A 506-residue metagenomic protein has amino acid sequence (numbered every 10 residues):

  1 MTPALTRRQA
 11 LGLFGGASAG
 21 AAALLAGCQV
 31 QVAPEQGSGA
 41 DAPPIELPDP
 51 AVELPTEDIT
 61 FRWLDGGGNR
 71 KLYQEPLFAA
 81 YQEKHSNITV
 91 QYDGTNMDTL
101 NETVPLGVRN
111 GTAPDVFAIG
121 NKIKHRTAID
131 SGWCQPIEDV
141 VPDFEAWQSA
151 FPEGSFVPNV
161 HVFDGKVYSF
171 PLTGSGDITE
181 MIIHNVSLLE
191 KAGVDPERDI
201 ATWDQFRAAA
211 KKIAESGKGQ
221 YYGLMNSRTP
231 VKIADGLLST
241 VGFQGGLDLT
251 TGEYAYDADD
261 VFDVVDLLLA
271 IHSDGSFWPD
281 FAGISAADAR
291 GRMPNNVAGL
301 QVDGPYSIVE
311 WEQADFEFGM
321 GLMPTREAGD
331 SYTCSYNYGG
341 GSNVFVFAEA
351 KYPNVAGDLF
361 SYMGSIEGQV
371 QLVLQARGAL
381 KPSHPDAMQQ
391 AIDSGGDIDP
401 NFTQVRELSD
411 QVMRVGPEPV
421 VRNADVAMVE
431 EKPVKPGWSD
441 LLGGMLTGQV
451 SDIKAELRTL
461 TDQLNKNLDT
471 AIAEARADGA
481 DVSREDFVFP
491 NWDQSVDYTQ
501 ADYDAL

Functional and structural regions predicted by a protein language model:
T2-T6, L11-S131, P196, E367 (+3 more regions): Conserved N-terminal structural module of periplasmic/extracytoplasmic solute-binding proteins
S38-E53, K122-T179, G321-L322, R476 (+1 more regions): Hinge/lid segment of periplasmic solute-binding proteins
A51-E53, E138-E153, D199, F243-D263 (+3 more regions): Short, solvent-exposed loop/beta-turn-alpha elements that line the ligand-binding surface or hinge of extracytoplasmic
E75, D98-Q135, S149-F170, R207-Q220 (+2 more regions): Pocket-flanking alpha-helical
E83-K84, G165, A192, D274-S276 (+2 more regions): Extracytoplasmic/periplasmic substrate-recognition and gating elements
K122-G132, E138, G154-R198, R207 (+4 more regions): Periplasmic solute-binding protein
A209-K211, T251-A282: Glycine-centered hinge/linker elements that transmit conformational signals in sensory and ligand-binding systems
Q375-Q449, D481-L506: Long, aromatic- and glycine/proline-rich binding clefts that accommodate carbohydrate-like moieties
